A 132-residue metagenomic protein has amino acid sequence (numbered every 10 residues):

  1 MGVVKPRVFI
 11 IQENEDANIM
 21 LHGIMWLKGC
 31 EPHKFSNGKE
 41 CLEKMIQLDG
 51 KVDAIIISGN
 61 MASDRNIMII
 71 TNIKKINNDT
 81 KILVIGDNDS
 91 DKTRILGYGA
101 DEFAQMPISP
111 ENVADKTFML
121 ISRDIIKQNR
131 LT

Functional and structural regions predicted by a protein language model:
I11-Q12, G86: Conserved acidic carboxylate
E15-K34: Two-component/phosphorelay signaling modules centered on CheY-like receiver
K34-A54: Acidic, metal-coordinating helix/loop segments flanking the phosphotransfer/catalytic sites of two-component signaling
G38, V52-I73, D89: Conserved phosphotransfer microenvironments
I46-G50, I73-D79, Y98, M119: Conserved phosphotransfer cores of two-component systems
M68, G86-A104: Alpha4 helix (beta4-alpha4-beta5 surface) of REC/receiver domains from two-component response regulators
I108-F118: C-terminal output helix
D124-T132: CheY-like receiver
